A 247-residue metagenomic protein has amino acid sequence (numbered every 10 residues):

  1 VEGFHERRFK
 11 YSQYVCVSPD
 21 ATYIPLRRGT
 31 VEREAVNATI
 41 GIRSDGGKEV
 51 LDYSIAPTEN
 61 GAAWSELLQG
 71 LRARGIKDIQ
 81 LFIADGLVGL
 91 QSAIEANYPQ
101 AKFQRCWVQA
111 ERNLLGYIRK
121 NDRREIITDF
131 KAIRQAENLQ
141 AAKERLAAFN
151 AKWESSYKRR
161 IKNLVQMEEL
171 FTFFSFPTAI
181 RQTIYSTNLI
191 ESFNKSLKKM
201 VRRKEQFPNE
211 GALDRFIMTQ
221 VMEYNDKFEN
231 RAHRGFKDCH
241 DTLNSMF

Functional and structural regions predicted by a protein language model:
V1-I83, V88, S92, N97-Q100 (+2 more regions): RNase H-like nuclease fold core
R7, S12-V15, G46-E49, A62-Q69 (+7 more regions): Conserved phosphate-chemistry cores used by DNA topoisomerases
R27, S92, G116, K195-K198: Active-site-proximal flexible loops/turns
E49-D52, I76-D78, E111, I127-R134: Short acidic, glycine/Ser/Thr-rich loop/turn "cap" segments at secondary-structure junctions
A56, A73, E95, P99 (+3 more regions): Amphipathic alpha-helical interaction elements
L81-V88, A93-D129: Conserved beta-strand -> loop -> alpha-helix junction used to position metal-binding or nucleic-acid-contacting
V88, A132-F247: Acidic/histidine-rich catalytic cores and adjacent linkers of DNA breakage/strand-transfer/modification proteins
